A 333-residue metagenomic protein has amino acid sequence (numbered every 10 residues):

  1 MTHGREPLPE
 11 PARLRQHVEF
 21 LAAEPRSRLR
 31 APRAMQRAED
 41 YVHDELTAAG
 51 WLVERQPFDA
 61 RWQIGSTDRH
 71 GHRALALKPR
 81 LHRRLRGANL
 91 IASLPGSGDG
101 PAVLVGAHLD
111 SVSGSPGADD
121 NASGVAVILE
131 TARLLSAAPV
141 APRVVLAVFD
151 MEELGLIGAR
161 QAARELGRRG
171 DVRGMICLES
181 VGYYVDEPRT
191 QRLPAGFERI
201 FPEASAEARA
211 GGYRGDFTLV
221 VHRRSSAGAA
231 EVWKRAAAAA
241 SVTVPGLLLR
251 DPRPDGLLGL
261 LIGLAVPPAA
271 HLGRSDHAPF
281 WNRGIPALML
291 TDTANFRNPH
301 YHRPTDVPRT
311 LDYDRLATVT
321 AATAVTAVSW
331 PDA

Functional and structural regions predicted by a protein language model:
T2-L8, A23-Q36, L52, L77-P79 (+6 more regions): Second-shell loop/turn segments in exported
R13-Q16, F20, R33, R37 (+12 more regions): Extracytoplasmic/secreted proteins, especially bacterial periplasmic and envelope-associated proteins
Q16-P95: A non-catalytic alpha/beta surface segment that caps or lines the substrate-entry region of metallo-dependent hydrolase
V18, A22-L29, A49-G50, L94 (+10 more regions): Sec/Tat-exported extracytoplasmic proteins
T47, H70-N89, S93-V140: Active-site metal-coordination/substrate-binding segment of hydrolases, especially metallo-dependent peptidases
E54-R55, I91, V103-G106, V145-V148 (+2 more regions): Structural recognition of the beta-strand scaffold that forms the well-ordered cores of secreted hydrolase catalytic
R86, S111-R235, A269-L272: Acidic/histidine-rich catalytic neighborhood of metal-dependent amide-processing enzymes
V181, P188-R189, L193-A333: Active-site-adjacent substrate-binding region of metalloamidase/peptidase-like peptide-processing proteins
